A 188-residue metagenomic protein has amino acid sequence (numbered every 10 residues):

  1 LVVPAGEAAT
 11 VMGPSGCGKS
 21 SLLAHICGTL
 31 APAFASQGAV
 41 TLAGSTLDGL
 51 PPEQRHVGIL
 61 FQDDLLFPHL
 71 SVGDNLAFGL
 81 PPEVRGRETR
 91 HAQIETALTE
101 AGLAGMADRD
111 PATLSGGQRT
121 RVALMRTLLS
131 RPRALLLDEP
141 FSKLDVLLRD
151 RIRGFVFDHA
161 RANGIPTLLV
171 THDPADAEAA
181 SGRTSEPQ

Functional and structural regions predicted by a protein language model:
S45-F61, P82, R87, H91: ABC ATPase NBD coupling module
L70-G79: Short coil-to-helix segment of the ABC ATPase nucleotide-binding domain corresponding to the Q-loop/switch region
E88-M106, F157-D158: Conserved ABC ATPase "signature" region
D110-L114, Q118: Conserved ABC ATPase signature
L129-R133: A short, proline-enriched helix->beta-strand linker immediately N-terminal to the Walker B motif in ABC-type P-loop
L135-E139: Catalytic Walker B motif of ABC-type/P-loop ATPase nucleotide-binding domains
G164-V170: Conserved H-loop
